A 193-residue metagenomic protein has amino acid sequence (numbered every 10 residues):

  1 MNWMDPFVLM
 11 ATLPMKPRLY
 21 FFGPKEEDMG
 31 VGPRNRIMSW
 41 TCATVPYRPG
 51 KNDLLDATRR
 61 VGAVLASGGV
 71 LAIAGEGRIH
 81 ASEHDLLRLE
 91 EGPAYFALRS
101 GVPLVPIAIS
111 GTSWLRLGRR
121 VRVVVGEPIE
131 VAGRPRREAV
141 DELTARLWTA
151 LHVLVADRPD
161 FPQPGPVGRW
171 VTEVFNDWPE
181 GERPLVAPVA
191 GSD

Functional and structural regions predicted by a protein language model:
M1-K51: Catalytic core of membrane glycerolipid acyltransferases/transacylases, capturing the structured, soluble-facing
L55-D193: Non-catalytic C-terminal accessory region of glycerolipid acyltransferases and related lyso-lipid remodeling enzymes
